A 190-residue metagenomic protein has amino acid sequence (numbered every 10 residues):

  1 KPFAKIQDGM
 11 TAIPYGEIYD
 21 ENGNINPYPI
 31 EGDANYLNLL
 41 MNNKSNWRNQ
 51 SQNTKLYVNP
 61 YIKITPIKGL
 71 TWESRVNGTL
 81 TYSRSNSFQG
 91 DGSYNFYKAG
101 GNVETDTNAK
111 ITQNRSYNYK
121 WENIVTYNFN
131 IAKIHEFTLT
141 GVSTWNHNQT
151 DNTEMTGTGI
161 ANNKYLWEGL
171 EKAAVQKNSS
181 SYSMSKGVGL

Functional and structural regions predicted by a protein language model:
K1-Y57, E73-V188: Surface-exposed loop/interface segments of Gram-negative outer-membrane beta-barrel transport/assembly proteins
K63-K68: Long hydrophobic segments that form regular secondary structure
